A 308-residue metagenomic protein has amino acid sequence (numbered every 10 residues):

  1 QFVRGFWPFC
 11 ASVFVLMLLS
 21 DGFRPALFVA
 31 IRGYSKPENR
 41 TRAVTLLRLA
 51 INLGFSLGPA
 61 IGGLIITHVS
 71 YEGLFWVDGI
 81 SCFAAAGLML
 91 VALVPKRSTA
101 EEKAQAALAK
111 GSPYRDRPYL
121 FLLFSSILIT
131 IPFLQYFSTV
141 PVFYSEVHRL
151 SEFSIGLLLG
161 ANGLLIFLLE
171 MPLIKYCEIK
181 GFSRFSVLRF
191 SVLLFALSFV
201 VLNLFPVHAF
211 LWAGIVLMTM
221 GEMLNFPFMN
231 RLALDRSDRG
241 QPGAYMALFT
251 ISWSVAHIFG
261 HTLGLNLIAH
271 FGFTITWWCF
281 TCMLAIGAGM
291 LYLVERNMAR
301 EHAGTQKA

Functional and structural regions predicted by a protein language model:
Q1-R4, L193-P206: C-terminal ends and interior cores of transmembrane alpha-helices in multi-pass membrane transporters/permeases
P8-G22, F210-L224: Hydrophobic core of transmembrane alpha-helices in multi-pass small-molecule transporters, especially MFS/SLC-type
F14-I51: Cytoplasmic helix-loop-helix junction between adjacent transmembrane helices in 12-TM secondary transporters
F75-L90, W277-Y292: Symmetry-related core transmembrane helices of the 12-TM Major Facilitator Superfamily/SLC fold
V94-L123: Juxtamembrane intracellular "pre-TM" segments in multi-pass secondary transporters
S138-S154: Short amphipathic helix-loop junctions that connect adjacent transmembrane helices in Major Facilitator Superfamily/SLC
E170-F182: Helix-to-loop junctions at the C-terminal end of transmembrane segments in multipass secondary transporters
I179-V192: Cytoplasmic membrane-interface "Motif A"-like loop-to-helix N-cap segments of 12-TM Major Facilitator Superfamily
